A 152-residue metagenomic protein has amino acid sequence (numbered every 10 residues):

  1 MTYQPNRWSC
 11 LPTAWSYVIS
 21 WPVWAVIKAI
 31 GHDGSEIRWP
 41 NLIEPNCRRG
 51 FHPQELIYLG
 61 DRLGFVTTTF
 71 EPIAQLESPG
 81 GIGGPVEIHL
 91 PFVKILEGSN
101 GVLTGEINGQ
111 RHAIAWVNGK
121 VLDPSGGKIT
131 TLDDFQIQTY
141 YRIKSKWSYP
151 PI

Functional and structural regions predicted by a protein language model:
M1-N46, R62-L63: Active-site nucleophile-adjacent alpha helix/oxyanion-hole segment immediately C-terminal to the catalytic cysteine
Y3, W15-Y17, Y58, Y140-Y141 (+1 more regions): Sequence-level detector for tyrosine residue identity
I37-N108, V117-G126, F135-Q136: Conserved active-site-adjacent core of cysteine acyl-enzyme catalytic domains
G119-I152: Cys-His-centered catalytic/binding microenvironment captured across papain-like cysteine peptidases and homologous
